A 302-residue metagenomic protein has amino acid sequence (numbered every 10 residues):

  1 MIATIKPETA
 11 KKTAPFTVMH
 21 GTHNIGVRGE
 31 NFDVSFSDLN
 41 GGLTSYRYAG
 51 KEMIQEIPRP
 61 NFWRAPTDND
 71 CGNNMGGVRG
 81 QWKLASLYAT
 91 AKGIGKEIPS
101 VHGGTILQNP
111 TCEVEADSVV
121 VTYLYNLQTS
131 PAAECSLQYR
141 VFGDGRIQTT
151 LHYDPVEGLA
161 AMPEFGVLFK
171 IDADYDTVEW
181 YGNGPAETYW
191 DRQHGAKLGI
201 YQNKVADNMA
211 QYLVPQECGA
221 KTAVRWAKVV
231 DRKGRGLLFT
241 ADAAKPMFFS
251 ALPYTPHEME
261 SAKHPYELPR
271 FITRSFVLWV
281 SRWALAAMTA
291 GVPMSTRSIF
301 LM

Functional and structural regions predicted by a protein language model:
I2-M302: Beta-strand/loop-rich accessory regions of lumenal/periplasmic or secreted enzymes, predominantly carbohydrate-active
